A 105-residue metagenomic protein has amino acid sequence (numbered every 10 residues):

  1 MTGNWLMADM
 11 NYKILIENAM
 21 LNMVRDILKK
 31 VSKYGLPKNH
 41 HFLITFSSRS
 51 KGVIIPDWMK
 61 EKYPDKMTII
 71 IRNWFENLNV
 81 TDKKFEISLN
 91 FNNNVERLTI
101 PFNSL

Functional and structural regions predicted by a protein language model:
M1-N103: Eukaryotic intrinsically disordered, low-complexity regulatory linkers and tails enriched in Ser/Thr/Pro
